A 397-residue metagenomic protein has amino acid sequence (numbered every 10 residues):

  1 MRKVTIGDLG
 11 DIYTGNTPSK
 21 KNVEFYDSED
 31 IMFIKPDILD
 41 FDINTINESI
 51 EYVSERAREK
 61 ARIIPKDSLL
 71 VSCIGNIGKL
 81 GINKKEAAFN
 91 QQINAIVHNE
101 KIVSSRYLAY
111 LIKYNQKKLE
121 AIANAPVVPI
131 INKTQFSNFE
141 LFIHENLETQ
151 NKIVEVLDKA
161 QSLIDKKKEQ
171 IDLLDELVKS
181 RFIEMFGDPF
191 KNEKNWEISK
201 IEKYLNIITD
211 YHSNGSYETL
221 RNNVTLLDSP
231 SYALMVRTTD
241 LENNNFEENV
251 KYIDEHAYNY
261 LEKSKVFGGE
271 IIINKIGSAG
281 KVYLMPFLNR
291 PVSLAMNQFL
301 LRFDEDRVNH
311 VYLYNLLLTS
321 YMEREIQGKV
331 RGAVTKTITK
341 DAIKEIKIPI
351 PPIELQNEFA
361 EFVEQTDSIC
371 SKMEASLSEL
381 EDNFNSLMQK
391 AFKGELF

Functional and structural regions predicted by a protein language model:
M1-N16, D42, N138-K152, K166 (+5 more regions): Non-catalytic DNA-recognition/assembly elements of restriction-modification systems
R2, C73, A87-N94, A125-E148 (+4 more regions): A short glycine-rich beta-alpha junction/loop motif
G7-V23, D37-K66, E202-T225, T239-G268 (+1 more regions): Sequence-specific dsDNA recognition surfaces
K35-P36, E48-K113, R237-T238, H256-L318: A short beta-sheet element
I112-Q116, E120, L318-E323, D367: Short amphipathic alpha-helical signal-transduction/dimerization elements
K390-F397: Acidic, low-complexity, intrinsically disordered peripheral segments
